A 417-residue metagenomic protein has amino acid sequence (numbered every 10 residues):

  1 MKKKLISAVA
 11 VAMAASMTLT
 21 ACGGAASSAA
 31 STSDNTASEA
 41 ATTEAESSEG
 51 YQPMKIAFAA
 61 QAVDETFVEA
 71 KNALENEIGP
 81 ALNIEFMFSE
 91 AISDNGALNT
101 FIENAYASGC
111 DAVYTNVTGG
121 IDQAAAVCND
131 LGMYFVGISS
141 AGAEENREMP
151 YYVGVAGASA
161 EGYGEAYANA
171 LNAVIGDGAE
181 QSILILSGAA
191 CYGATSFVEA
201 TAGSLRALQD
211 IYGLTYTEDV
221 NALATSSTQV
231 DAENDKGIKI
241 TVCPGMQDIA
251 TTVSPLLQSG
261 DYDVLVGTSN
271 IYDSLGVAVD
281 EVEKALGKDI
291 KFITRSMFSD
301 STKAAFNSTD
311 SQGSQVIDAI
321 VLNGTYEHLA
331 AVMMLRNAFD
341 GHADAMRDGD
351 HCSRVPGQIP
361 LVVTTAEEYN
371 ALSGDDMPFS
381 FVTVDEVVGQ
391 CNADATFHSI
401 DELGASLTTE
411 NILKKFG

Functional and structural regions predicted by a protein language model:
M1-A8, A12-M13: Positively charged n-region of N-terminal signal peptides that target proteins for export
K2-K4, C22-G417: A residue-level marker of the well-folded mature domains of exported/periplasmic proteins
M13-L19: Hydrophobic core
